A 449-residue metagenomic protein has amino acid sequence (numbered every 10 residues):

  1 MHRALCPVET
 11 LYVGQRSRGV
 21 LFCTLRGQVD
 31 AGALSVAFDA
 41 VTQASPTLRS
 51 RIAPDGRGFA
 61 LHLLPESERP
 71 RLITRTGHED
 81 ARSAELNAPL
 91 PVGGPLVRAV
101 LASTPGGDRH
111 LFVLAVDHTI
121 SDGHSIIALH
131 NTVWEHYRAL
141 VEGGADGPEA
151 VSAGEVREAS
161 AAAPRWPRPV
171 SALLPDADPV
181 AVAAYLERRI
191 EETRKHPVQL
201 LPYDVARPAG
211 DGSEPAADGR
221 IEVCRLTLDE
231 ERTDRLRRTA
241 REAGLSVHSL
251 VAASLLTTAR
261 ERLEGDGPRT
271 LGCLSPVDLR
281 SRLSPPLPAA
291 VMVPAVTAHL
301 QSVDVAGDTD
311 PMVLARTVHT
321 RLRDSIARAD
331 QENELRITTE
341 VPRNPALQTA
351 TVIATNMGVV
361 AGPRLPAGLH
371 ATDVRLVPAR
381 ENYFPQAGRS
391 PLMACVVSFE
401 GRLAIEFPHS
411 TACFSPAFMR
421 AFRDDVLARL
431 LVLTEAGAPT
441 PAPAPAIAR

Functional and structural regions predicted by a protein language model:
M1-L173, S246-G267, T372-R449: Non-catalytic N-terminal regions of enzymes
P7, A161-D204, D330-I353, V360 (+1 more regions): Alpha-helical membrane-targeting segments
L25, L228, S275-V277, H409: Hydrophobic residues in beta-strands and at strand termini
I52-A53, G272-P276, T355-N356, E406-P408: Short beta-strand segments
V180-L245: Flexible, P/S/T/G-rich "lid" or insertion loops adjacent to the active sites of thioester-utilizing
V223-R225, D234, M292-L365: Helical lid/core segments from catalytic subdomains that handle acyl or acyl-like groups
C273-V305: Acidic/histidine-rich catalytic neighborhood
P285-P288, P363-L369, E406-F407, A417-F418: Short conserved micro-motifs at the rims of enzyme active sites and ligand-binding pockets
